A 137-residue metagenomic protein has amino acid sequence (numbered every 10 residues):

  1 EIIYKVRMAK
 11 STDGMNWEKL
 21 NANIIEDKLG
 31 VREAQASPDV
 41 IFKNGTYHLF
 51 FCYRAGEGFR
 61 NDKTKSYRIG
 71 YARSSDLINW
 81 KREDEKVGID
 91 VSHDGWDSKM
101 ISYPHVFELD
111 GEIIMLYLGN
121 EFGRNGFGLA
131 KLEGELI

Functional and structural regions predicted by a protein language model:
E1-E33, I41-K99, E108-I137: Beta-rich carbohydrate-recognition and catalytic domains
P38-D39, P104: Conserved beta-propeller blade repeats
